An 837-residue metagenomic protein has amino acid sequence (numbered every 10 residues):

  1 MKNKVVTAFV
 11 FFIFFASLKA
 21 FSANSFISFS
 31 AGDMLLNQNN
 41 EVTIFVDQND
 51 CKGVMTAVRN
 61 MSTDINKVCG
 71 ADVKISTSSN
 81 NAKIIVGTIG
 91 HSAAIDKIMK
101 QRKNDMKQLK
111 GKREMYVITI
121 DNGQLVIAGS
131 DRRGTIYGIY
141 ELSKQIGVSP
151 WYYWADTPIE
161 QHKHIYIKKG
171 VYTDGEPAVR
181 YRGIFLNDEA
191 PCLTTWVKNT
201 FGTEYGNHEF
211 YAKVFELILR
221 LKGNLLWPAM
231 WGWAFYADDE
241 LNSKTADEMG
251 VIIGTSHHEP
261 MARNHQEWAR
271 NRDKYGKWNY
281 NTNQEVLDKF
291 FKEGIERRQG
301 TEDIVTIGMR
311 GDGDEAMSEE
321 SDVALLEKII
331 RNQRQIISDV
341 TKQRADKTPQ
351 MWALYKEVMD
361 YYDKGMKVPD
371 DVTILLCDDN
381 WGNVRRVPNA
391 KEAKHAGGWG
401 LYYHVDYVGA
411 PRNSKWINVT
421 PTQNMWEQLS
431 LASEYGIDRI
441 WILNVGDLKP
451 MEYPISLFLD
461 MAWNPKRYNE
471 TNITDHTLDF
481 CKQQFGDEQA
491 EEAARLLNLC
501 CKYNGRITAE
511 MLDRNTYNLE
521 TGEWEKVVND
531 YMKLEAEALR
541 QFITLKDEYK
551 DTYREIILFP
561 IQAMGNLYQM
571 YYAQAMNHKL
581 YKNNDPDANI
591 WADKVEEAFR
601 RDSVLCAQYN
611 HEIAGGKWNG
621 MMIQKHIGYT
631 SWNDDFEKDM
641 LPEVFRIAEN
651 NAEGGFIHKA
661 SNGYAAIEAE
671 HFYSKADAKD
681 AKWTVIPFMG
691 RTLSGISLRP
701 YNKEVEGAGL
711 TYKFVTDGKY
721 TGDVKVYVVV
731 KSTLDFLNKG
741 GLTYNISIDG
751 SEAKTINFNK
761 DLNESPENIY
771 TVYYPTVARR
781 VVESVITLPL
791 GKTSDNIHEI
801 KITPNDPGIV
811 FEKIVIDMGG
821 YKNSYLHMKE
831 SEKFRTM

Functional and structural regions predicted by a protein language model:
M1-F26: Bacterial Sec-dependent N-terminal signal peptides
I27-N39, F45-V46, M55, N66-A178: Carboxylate-rich, divalent-cation-coordinating active-site regions
V126-G129, A190-N207, N224-W233, R270-V286 (+2 more regions): The substrate-binding groove and active-site-proximal loops of carbohydrate-active enzymes, especially glycoside
W151-E204, E209-A229, G397-G400, G663-A666: An acidic-aromatic substrate-binding cleft motif
T157, Q161-K163, T477-K625, A708-Y712: C-terminal non-catalytic alpha-helical accessory regions
I165, W231, A237-E248, K274-A396 (+3 more regions): Gly/Pro-rich turn-and-neighbor structural signature
L219, N224-W227, W233, L376-G382 (+1 more regions): Structured mid-domain segments that build the active-site/substrate or prosthetic-cofactor binding neighborhood
Y629-M837: Extracytoplasmic
